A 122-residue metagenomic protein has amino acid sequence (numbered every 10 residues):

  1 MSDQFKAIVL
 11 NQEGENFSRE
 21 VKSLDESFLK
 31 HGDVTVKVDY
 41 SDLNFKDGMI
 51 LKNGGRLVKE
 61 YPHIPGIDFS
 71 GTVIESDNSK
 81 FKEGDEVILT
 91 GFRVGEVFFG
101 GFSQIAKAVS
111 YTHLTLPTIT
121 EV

Functional and structural regions predicted by a protein language model:
D3-I8, V34: Short structural boundary motif marking the start of a folded domain
N16-V21, G54-G55: Short gly/ser/thr-rich secondary-structure transition/capping motifs
D25-L43, G54-V94, G100: Glycine-rich beta-strand-centered segment in the early N-terminal region that forms part of a ligand/cofactor-binding
D47-G48: Cytochrome P450 core scaffold surrounding the K-helix E-X-X-R motif and the conserved "meander" helix-loop region
G95-V109: A structural motif shared across PLP-dependent enzymes of the aminotransferase-like
T112-T118: Conserved small/polar residues in nucleotide/adenosyl-binding loops
